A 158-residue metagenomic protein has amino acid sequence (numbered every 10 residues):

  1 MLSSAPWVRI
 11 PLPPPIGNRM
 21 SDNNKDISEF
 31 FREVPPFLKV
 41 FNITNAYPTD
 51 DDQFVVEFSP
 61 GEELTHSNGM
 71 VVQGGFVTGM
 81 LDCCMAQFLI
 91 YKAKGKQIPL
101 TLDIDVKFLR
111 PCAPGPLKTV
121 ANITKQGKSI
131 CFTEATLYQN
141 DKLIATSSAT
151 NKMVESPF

Functional and structural regions predicted by a protein language model:
P6-V8: Short, positively charged low-complexity motifs
I10-L12, N18: Intrinsic disorder/low-complexity segments, especially N-terminal tails and targeting/processing regions
G17-F158: Terminal targeting signals and extreme-terminal segments of soluble enzymes
